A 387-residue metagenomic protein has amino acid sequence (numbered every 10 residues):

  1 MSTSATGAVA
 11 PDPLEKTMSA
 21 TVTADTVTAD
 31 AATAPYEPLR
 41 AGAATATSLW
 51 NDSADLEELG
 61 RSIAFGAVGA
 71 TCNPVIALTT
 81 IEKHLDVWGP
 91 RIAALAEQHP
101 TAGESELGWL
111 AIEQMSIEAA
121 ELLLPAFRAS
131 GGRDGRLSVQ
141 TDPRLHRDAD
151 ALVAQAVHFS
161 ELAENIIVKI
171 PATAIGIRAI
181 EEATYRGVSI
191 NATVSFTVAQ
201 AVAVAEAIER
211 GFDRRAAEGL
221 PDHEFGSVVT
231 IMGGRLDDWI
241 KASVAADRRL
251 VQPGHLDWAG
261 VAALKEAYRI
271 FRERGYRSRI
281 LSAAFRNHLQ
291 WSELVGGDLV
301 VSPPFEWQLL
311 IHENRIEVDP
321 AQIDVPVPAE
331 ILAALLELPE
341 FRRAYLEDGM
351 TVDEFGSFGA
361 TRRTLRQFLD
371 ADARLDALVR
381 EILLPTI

Functional and structural regions predicted by a protein language model:
T17-E57, R61: N- or domain-start disorder-to-order transition segments that initiate the globular core
T47-S53, V68-C72, G135-T141, I166-I170 (+4 more regions): Hydrophobic faces of well-ordered beta-strands that scaffold small-molecule active sites in alpha/beta enzyme cores
E58-V87: An N-terminal structural lobe/cap that precedes and organizes the functional/catalytic core across diverse proteins
L59, A156, I177-I180, A201 (+1 more regions): Generic hydrophobic/aromatic pocket-lining and core-packing "Φ" positions
I76-L78, H84-I175, A179: Active-site beta->alpha loop and helix N-cap motifs at the rims of alpha/beta catalytic domains
D148-D150, A172-T184, T197-I208: Active-site-adjacent beta->alpha loops and helix N-cap segments on the catalytic face of soluble alpha/beta enzymes
S189-E317: Catalytic alpha/beta core domains of metabolic enzymes, predominantly
P320-I387: C-terminal extensions of enzymes
